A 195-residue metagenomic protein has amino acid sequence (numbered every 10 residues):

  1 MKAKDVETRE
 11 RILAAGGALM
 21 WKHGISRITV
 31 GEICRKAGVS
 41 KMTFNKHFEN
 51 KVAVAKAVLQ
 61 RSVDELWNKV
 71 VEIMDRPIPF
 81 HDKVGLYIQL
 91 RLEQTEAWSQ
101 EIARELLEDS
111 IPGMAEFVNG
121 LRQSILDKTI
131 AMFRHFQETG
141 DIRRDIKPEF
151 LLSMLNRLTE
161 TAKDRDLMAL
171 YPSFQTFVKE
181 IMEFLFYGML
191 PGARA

Functional and structural regions predicted by a protein language model:
M1-H23, R27-K36, A53: Basic, helix-initiating cap at the start of DNA-binding domains
D5, A55, L59, V63 (+3 more regions): Amphipathic, non-transmembrane alpha-helical scaffold segments
K22-S26, P77, T139: Short coil/turn segments at alpha/beta junctions that flank glycine-rich nucleotide-binding fingerprints
G38-F48: Short hydrophobic/aromatic patch on the recognition helix
A57, R61, N68-A97, L151-L155: Hydrophobic alpha-helical connector segments
L90-K128: Short secondary-structure transition hinges
Q137-E183, A193-A195: Hydrophobic/aromatic-rich alpha-helical bundle segments in the mid-to-C-terminal region
